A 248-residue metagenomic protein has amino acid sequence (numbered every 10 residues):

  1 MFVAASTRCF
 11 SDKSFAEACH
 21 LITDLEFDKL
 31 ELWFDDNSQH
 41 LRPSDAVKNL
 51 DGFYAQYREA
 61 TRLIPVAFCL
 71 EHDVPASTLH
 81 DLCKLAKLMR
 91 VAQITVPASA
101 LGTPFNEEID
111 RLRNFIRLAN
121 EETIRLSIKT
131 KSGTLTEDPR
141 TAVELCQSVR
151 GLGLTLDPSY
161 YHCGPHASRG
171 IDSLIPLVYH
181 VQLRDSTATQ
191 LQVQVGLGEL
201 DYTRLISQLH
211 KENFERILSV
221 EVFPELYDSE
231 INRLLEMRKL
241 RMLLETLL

Functional and structural regions predicted by a protein language model:
M1-T7, S11-D28, G52, Q56-Y57 (+3 more regions): Histidine-acidic metal/acid-base catalytic patches
A16-E17, D24, E59-A60, I64-V66 (+4 more regions): Active-site acidic/histidine proton-transfer and metal-coordination neighborhood in alpha/beta enzyme cores
L25, L30-S38, R62-L63, S186: Short, conserved active-site loops that position catalytic residues or coordinate cofactors/metal ions across diverse
E31-Q56, G102-T103: Glycine-rich, proline-tolerant flexible connector loops at the mouths of alpha/beta enzymes
W33, E71, P97, R184 (+1 more regions): Conserved residues at the C-terminal ends of beta-strands
F34-D36, S132, P158-Y160, A188 (+1 more regions): Short, glycine/acidic-enriched loop or turn micro-motifs at the edges of active sites
S38-Q39, V74, G102-T103, L135-T136 (+2 more regions): Short secondary-structure capping/turn micro-motifs that flank functional sites
L41-V47, A76-L79, S229-E230: Metal-dependent catalytic neighborhoods of phosphoester/phosphodiester hydrolases
